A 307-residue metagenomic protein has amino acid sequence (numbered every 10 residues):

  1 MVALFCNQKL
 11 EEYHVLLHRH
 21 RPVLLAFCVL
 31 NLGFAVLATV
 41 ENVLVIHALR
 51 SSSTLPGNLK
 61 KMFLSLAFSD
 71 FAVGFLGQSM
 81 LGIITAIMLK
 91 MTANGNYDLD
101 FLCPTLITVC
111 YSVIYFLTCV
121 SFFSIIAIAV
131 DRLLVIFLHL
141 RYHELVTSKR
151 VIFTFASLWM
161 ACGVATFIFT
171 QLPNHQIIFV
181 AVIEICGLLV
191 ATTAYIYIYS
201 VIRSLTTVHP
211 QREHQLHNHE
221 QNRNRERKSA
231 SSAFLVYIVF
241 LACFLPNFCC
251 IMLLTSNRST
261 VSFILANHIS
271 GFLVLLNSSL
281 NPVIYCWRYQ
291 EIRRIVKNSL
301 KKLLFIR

Functional and structural regions predicted by a protein language model:
M1-L44, T85, K90, I306: Extracellular N-terminal segment of 7TM GPCRs
M1-V15, T54, R203-R225, Q290-R307: Intrinsically disordered regulatory tails of 7TM GPCRs
H20-L32, L59-A127: Extracellular TM2-ECL1-early TM3 structural module of rhodopsin-like
V43, F75, S79, S229-L253 (+1 more regions): Hydrophobic alpha-helical segments of membrane proteins
S69, S200-N247: Intracellular effector-coupling site of seven-transmembrane GPCRs, centered on the ICL3-to-TM6 transition
F116-T154: Class A GPCR helix-loop hinge within the 7TM core
A161-S200: Extracellular-loop-to-transmembrane junctions of the mid-late helices
V190-A191, A242, C249-M252, H268-R307: Seventh transmembrane helix
